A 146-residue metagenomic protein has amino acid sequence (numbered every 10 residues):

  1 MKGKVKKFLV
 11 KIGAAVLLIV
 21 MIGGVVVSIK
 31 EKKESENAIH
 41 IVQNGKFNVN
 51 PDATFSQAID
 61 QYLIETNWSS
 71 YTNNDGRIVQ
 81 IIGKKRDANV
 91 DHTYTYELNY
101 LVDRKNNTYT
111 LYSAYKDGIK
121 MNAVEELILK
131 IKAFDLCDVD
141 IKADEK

Functional and structural regions predicted by a protein language model:
M1-K2: N-terminal hydrophobic targeting signals that begin at the initiator methionine
V5-L9, G24-K146: Cystatin/cathelin-like cysteine-protease inhibitor module
K11-V25: Hydrophobic membrane-insertion alpha-helices, especially the h-region of bacterial N-terminal signal peptides
